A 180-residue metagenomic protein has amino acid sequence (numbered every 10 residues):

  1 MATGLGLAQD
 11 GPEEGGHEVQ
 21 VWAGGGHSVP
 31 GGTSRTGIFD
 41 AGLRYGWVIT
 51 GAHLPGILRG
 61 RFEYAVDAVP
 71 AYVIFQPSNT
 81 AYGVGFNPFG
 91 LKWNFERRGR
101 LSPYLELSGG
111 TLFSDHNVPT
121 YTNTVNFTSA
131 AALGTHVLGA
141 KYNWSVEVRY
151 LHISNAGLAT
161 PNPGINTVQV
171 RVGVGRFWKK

Functional and structural regions predicted by a protein language model:
L5-T50, N162, T167-K180: Short glycine/proline- and aromatic-enriched beta-strand/turn motifs that initiate or cap beta-hairpins
L7-G16, T50-F62, E96-S102, L138-W144 (+1 more regions): Short loop/turn motifs that connect adjacent beta-strands in outer-membrane beta-barrel proteins
G15-H17, R35-A41, T80-N87, L101 (+2 more regions): Residues that define the transmembrane beta-barrel architecture of outer-membrane proteins
H17-V21, G60-A68, P103-G109, W144-V148 (+1 more regions): Transmembrane beta-strands of outer-membrane beta-barrel proteins
A23-V29, W47, A68-I74, G109-D115 (+3 more regions): Transmembrane beta-strands of outer-membrane beta-barrel pores
V29-G31, Q76-S78, D115-Y121, A156-N162: Extracellular loop and loop/strand-boundary signature of outer-membrane beta-barrel proteins
A41-D115: Gram-negative (and chloroplast) outer-membrane scaffold detector with strong preference for beta-barrel transmembrane
L43, F89-L91, A131-L133, V148 (+1 more regions): Membrane-embedded beta-strands of outer-membrane beta-barrel proteins, especially the hydrophobic/small aromatic
